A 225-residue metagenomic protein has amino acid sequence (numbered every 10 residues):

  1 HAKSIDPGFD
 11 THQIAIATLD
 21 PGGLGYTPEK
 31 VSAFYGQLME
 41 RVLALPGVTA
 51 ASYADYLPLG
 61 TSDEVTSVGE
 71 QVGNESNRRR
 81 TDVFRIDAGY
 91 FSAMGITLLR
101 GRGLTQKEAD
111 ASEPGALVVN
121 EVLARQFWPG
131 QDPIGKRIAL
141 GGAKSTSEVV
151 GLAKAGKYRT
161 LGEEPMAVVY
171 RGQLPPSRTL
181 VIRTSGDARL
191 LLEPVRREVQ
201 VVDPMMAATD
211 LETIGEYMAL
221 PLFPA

Functional and structural regions predicted by a protein language model:
H1, P224-A225: Hydrophobic alpha-helical transmembrane segments of multi-pass inner-membrane transport and secretion
H1-H12: Alpha-helical transmembrane segments
T11, G23-G25, G69-N74: Glycine-centered secondary-structure boundary/capping sites
Q13-G36: Short extracytoplasmic
A33-P224: Mid-to-C-terminal secondary-structure elements that act as membrane-proximal/extracytoplasmic interface segments
